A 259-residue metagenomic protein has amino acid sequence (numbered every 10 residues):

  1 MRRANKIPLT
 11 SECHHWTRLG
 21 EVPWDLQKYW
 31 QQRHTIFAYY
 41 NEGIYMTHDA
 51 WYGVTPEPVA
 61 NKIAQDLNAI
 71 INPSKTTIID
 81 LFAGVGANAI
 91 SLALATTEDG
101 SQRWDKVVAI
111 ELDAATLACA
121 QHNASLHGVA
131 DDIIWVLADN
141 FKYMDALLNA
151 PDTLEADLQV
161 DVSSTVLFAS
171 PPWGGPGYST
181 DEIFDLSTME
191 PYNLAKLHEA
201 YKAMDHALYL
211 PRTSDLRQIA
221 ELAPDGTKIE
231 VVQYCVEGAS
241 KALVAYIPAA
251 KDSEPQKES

Functional and structural regions predicted by a protein language model:
M1-T77, L94: S-adenosyl-L-methionine
R2-R33, A200-S259: C-terminal catalytic and target-recognition region of SAM-dependent MTase-like enzymes, primarily methyltransferases
I63, L67, T77-A95, L112 (+3 more regions): Conserved proline-anchored active-site loop of SAM-dependent methyltransferases that bridges a beta-strand
L67, I71, A95-G100, A124 (+1 more regions): Active-site catalytic pocket residues across diverse enzymes, especially alpha/beta-hydrolases
K106-E111: Conserved SAM-binding motif I beta-strand of class I
D113-V166: S-adenosyl-L-methionine
L147, D157-E237, K241: S-adenosylmethionine
